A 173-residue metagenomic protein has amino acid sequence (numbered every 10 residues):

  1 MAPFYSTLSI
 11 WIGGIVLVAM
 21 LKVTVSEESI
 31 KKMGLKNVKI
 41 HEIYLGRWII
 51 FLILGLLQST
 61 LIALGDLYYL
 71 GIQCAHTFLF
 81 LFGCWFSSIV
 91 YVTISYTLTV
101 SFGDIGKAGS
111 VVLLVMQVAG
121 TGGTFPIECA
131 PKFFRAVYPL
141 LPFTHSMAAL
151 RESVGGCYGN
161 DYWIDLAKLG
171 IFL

Functional and structural regions predicted by a protein language model:
M1-L173: Membrane-spanning alpha-helical segments of multipass transporters and channels
